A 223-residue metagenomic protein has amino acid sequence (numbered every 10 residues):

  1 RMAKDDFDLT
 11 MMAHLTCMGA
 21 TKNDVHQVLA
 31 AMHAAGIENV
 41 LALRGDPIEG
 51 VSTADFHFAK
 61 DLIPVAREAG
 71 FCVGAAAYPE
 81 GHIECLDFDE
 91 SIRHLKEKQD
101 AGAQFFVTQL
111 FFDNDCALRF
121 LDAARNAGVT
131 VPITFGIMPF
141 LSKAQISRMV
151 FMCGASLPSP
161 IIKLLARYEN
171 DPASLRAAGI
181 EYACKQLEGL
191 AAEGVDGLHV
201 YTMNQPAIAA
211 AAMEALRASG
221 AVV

Functional and structural regions predicted by a protein language model:
R1-A3, T21-V28, D46-A66, C85-D89 (+2 more regions): Active-site-adjacent beta->alpha loops and helix N-cap segments on the catalytic face of soluble alpha/beta enzymes
R1-T10, L15, K22, N170-A173 (+1 more regions): Flavin-dependent oxidoreductase catalytic cores
F7-M11, G36-E38, A69-V73, A103-Q104 (+2 more regions): Short, well-ordered coil/turn segments that N-cap beta-strands
H14-A20, L43-P47, A76-H82, F111-F112 (+3 more regions): Active-site beta-loop-alpha junctions enriched in small/polar residues
K22-A30, L86-E97, G179-G189: Short, acidic/polar
M32, K98, G102, F135 (+1 more regions): Conserved, mostly hydrophobic/aromatic
T53-P79, A127-I180, K185, L216-V223: Active-site pocket-lining/capping segments in soluble small-molecule metabolic enzymes
